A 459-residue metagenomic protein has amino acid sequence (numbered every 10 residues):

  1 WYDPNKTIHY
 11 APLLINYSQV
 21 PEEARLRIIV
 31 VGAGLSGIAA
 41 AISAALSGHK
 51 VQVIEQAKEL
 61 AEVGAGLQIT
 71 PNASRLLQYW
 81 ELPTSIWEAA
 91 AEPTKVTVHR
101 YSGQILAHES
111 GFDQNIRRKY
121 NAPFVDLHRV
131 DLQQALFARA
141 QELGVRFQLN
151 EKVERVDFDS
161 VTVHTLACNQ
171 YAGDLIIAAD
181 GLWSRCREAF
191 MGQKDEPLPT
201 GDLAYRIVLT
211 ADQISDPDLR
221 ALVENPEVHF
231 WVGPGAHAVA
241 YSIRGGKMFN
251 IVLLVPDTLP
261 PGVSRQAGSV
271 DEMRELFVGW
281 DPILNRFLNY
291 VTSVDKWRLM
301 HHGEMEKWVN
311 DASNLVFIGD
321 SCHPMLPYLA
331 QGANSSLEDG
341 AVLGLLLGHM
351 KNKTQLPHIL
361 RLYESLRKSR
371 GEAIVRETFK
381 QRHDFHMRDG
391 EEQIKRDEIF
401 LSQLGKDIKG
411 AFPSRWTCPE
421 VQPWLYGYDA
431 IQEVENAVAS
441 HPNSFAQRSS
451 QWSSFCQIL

Functional and structural regions predicted by a protein language model:
W1-L26, K95, G103-Q104, L345-L459: C-terminal helical "tail/cap" subdomain of flavin- and related membrane-associated enzymes
R27, K50, M248: Residues at the starts of beta-strands that form the adenosine-phosphate
V30-A57, I177-A178, A240, M273 (+1 more regions): Conserved mid-domain beta->alpha element of the FAD-binding
H49, L82, V145: Short phosphate-binding/catalytic loops that engage adenosine nucleotides
Q56, H108-E109, N150: Residue-level detector of high-confidence beta-strand sites
A65-R139, I399: Active-site-adjacent segment of FAD-dependent monooxygenases/related oxidoreductases
Q104-I105, V125, Q134-T292: Conserved FAD-binding catalytic core of PHBH/FMO-like flavoproteins
